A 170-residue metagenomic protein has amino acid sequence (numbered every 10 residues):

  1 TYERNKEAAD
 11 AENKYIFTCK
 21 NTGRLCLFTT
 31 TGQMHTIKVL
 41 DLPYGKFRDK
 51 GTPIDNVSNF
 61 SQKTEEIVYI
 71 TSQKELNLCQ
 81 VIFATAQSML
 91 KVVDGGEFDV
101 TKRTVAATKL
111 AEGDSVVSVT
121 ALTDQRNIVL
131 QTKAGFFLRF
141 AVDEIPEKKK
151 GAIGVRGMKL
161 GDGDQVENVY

Functional and structural regions predicted by a protein language model:
T1-Y170: Short, structured "edge-of-domain" segments at secondary-structure transitions
